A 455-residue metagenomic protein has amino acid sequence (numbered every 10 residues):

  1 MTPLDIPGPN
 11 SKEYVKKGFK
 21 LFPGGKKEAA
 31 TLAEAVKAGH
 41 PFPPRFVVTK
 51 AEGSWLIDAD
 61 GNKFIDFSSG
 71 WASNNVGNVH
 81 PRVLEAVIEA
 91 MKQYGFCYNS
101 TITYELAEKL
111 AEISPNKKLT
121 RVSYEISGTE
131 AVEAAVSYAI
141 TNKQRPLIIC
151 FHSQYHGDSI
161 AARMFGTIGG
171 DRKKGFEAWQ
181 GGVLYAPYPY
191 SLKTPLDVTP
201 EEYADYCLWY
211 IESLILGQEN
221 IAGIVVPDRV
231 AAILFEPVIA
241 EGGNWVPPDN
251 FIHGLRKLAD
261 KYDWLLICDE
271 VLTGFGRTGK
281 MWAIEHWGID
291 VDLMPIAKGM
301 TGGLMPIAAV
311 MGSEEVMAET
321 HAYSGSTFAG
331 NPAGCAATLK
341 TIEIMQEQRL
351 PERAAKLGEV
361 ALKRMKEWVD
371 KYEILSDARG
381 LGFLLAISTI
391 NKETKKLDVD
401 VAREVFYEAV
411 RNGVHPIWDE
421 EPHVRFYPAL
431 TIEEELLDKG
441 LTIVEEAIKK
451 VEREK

Functional and structural regions predicted by a protein language model:
M1-K455: Conserved N-terminal phosphate-binding loop of PLP-dependent enzymes in the Aspartate aminotransferase
